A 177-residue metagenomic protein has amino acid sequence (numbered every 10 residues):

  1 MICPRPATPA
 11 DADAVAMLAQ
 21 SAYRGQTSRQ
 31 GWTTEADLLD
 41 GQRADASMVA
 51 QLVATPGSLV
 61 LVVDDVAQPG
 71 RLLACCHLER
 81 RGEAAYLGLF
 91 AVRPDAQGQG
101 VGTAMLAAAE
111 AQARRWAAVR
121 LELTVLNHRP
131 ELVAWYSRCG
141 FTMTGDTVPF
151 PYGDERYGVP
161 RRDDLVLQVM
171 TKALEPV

Functional and structural regions predicted by a protein language model:
M1-D13, Q168, A173-V177: Conserved N-terminal entry element of GNAT/NAT acetyltransferase domains
M17-V49: Conserved GNAT-fold acetyl-CoA-binding loop/helix
R43-V62, Y86, D163-V166: A short helix-loop-beta-strand connector motif used in the catalytic cores of GNAT acetyltransferases and, in some
V62, G70-E79, A84-A91: Conserved beta-strand in the GNAT
D64-V66, K172-A173: Active-site beta-strand termini and strand-to-loop segments that position acidic
F90-Q97, V125-N127: A short, internal acetyl-CoA/4′-phosphopantetheine-binding micro-motif in the GNAT/acyltransferase core
V92, G98-A111, R138: Conserved acetyl-CoA-binding loop-helix of GNAT-fold acetyltransferases
V119, T124-V133, C139-V177: C-terminal "cap" of GNAT-fold acetyltransferases
